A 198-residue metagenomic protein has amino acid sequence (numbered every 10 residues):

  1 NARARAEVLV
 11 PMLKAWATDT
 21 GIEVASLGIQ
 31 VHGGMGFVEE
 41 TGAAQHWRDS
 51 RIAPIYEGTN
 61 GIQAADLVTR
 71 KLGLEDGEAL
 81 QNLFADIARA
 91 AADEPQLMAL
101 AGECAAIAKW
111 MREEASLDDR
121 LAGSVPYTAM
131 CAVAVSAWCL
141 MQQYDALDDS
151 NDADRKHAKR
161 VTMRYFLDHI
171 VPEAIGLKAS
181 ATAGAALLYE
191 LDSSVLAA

Functional and structural regions predicted by a protein language model:
A4-F84, Y165-S193, A197: Alpha-helix capping/hinge segments and adjacent helical runs
L74, D86-A198: C-terminal amphipathic alpha-helical interaction region
